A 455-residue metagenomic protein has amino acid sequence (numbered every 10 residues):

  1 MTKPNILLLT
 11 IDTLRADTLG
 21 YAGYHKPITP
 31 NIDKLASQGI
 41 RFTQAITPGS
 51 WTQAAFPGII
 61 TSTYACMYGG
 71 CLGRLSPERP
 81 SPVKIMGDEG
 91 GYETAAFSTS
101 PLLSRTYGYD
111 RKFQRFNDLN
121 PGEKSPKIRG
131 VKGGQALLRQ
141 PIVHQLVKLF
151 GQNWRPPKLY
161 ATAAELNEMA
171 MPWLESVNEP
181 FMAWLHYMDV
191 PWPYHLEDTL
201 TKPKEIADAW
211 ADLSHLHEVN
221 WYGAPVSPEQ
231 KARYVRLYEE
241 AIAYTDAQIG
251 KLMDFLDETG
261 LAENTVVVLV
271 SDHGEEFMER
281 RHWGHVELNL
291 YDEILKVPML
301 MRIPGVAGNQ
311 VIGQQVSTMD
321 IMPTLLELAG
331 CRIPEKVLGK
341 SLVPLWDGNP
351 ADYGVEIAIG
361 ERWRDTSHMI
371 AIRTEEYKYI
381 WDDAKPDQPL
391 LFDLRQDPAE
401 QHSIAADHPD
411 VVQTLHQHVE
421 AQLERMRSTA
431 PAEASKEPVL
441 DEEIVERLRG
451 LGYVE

Functional and structural regions predicted by a protein language model:
M1-E455: Catalytic domains that recognize anionic headgroups
